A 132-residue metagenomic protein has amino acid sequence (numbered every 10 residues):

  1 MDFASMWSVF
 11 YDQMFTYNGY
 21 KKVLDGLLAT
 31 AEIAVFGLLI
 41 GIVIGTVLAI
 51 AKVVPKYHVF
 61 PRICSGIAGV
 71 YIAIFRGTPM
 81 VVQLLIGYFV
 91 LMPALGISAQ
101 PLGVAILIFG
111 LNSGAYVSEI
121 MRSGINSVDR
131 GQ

Functional and structural regions predicted by a protein language model:
M1-Q132: Transmembrane alpha-helices and adjacent helix-loop boundaries
